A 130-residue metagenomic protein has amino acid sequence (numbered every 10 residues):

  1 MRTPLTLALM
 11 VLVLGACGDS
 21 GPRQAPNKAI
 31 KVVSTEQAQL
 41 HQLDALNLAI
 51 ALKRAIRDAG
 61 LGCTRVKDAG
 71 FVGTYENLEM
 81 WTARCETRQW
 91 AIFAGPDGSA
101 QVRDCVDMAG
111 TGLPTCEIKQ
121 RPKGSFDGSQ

Functional and structural regions predicted by a protein language model:
M1-G15: Sec-dependent bacterial lipoprotein signal peptides
C17-S20: Bacterial signal peptide processing site
R23, A69, A91, T111-G112 (+1 more regions): Secreted/processed peptides and extracellular or luminal domains of membrane proteins
Q24-L46: Post-signal peptide N-terminal segment of mature Sec-exported envelope proteins
Q39-G73: Extracytoplasmic/periplasm-facing segments of secreted or lipoprotein envelope proteins
G60-A94: Exposed beta-strand-loop-beta-strand "reactive/processing" segments of non-cytosolic proteins
S99-Q130: A short, surface-exposed interaction/processing loop segment used at functional sites
